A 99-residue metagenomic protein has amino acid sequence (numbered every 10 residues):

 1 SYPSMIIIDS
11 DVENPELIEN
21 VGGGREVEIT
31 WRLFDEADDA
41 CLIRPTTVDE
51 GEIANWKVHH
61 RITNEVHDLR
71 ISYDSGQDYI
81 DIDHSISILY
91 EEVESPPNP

Functional and structural regions predicted by a protein language model:
S1-N55, R61-E65, S72-D74: Acidic, Ser/Thr/Pro-rich low-complexity intrinsically disordered segments
E52-W56, V93-P96: Short, surface-exposed linear segments at secondary-structure transitions and domain or protein termini
T63-P99: C-terminal edge strands of extracellular/lumenal beta-sandwich accessory domains
